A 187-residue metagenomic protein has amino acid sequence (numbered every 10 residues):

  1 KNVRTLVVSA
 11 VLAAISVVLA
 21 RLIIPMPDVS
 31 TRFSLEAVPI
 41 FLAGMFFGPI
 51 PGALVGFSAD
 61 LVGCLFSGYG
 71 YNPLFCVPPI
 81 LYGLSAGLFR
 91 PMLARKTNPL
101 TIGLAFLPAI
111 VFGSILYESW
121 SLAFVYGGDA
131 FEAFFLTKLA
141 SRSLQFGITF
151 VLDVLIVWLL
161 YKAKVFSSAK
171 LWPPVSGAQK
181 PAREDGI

Functional and structural regions predicted by a protein language model:
K1-I187: Loop-helix junctions at membrane interfaces
